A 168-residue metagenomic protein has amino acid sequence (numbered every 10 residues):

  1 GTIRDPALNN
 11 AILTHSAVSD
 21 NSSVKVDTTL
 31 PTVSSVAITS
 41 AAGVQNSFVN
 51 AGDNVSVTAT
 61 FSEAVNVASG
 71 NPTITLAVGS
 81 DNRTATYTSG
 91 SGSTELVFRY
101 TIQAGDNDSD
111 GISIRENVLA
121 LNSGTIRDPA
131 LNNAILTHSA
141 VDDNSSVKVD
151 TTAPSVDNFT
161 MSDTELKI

Functional and structural regions predicted by a protein language model:
G1-I168: Non-catalytic beta-sheet/beta-sandwich ligand-binding modules that flank or precede catalytic cores
